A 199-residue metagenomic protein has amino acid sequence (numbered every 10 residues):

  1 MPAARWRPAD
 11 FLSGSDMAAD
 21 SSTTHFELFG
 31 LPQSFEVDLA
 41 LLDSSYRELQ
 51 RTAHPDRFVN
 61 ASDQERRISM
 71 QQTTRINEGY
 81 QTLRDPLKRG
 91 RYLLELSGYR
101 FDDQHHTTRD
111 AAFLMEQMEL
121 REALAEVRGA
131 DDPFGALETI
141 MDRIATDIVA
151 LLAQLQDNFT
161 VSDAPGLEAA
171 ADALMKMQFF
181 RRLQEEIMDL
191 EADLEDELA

Functional and structural regions predicted by a protein language model:
P2-A199: C-terminal accessory/regulatory regions appended to core domains
